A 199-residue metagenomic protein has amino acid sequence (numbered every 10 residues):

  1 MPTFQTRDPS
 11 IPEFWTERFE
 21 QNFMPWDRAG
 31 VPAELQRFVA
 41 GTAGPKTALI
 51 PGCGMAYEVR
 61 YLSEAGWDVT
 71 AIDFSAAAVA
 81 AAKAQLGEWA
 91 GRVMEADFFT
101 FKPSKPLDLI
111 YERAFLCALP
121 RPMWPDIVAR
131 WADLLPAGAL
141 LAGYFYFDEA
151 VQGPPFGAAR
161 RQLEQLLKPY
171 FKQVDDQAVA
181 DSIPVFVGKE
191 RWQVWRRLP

Functional and structural regions predicted by a protein language model:
M1-L49, G54-K105, R121-P199: Class I (Rossmann-like) S-adenosyl-L-methionine-dependent methyltransferase catalytic domain, capturing the SAM-binding
Y111: A conserved beta-strand element that flanks and buttresses the S-adenosyl-L-methionine
A114, A118: Short catalytic micro-motifs in class I SAM-dependent methyltransferases
